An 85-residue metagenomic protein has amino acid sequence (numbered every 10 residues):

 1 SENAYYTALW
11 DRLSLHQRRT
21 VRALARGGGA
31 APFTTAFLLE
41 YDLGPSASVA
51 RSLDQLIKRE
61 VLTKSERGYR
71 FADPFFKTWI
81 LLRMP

Functional and structural regions predicted by a protein language model:
S1-S46: Winged-helix-like regulatory helical subdomains adjacent to P-loop NTPase cores
R18-V21, A50, D73-P74: Non-catalytic, well-ordered alpha-helical scaffold segments
Y41-R59: Short amphipathic alpha-helical interaction segments
I57-R67: A short, conserved structural fragment
S65-R70, P74-F75: Short, Lys/Arg-rich nucleic-acid/phosphate-binding segment
F75-P85: Short, amphipathic alpha-helical interaction segments positioned at domain boundaries
